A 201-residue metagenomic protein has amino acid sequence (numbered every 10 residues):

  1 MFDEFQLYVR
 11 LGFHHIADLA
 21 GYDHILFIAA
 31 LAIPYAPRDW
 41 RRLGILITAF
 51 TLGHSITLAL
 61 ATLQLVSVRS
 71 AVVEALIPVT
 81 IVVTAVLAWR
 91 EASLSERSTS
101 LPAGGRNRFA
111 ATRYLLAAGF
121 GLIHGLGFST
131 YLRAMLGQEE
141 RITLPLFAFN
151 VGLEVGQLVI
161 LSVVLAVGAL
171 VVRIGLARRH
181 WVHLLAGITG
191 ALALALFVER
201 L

Functional and structural regions predicted by a protein language model:
M1-L26, P34, S93-F109, F197 (+1 more regions): Histidine-/acidic- and/or cysteine-rich, low-complexity loops and terminal segments associated with membrane
Y8-L65: Juxtamembrane transmembrane-helix termini in multi-pass membrane transport proteins
H24, H54, V82-T84, L122-H124 (+2 more regions): Divalent metal-coordination and catalytic microenvironments
A30, V182-R200: Final/C-terminal transmembrane alpha-helix of multipass membrane proteins
L43-R97: Membrane helix-loop-helix hairpins that form the core translocation module of multi-pass transporters
T57-A75, S129-N150, V159, L196-L201: Interfacial helix-loop-helix junctions of multi-pass membrane proteins
L65-R69, S93-N107, A166-L184: Membrane interface segments of multi-pass transport proteins and intramembrane proteases
R90-L126, Y131-G137: Alpha-helical multi-pass membrane helix bundles of inner-membrane/thylakoid proteins, especially permease cores
